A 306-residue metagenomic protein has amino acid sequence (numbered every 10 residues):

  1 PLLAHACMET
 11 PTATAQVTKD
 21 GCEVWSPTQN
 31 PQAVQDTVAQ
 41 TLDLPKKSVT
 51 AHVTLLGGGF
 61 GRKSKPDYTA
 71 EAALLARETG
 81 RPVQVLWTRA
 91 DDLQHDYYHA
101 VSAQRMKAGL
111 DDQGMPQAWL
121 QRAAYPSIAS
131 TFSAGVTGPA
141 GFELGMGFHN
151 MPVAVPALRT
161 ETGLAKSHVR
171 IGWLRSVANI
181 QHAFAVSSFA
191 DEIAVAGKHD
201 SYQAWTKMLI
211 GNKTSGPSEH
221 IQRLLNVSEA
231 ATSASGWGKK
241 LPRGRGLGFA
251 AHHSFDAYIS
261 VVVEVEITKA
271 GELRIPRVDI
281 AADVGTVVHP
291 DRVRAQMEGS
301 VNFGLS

Functional and structural regions predicted by a protein language model:
P1-A13, K19, V101-S188: Glycine-rich loop/linker segments at domain edges
L3-A6, D96-H99, E143-G145, H252-D256 (+1 more regions): Short Gly/Pro-enriched turn/cap motifs at secondary-structure boundaries
L3-M8, G59-K63, Q94-Y98, A129-S130 (+1 more regions): Short, solvent-exposed polar/charged micro-motifs at secondary-structure junctions
M8-T12, A70, V101-R105, G244 (+1 more regions): Short beta-strand-initiation
T12-T79, F132, V136-F148, R175-P217 (+4 more regions): Alpha-helical support elements that line or immediately flank enzyme active sites and cofactor-binding pockets
Q40-L44, E161-L164, S233, W237 (+1 more regions): Conserved helix-loop functional segments at active or binding sites
R77-A129, L241, L247-F249, H253-A257: Phosphate/diphosphate-binding loops
T214-R243: Amphipathic alpha-helical
